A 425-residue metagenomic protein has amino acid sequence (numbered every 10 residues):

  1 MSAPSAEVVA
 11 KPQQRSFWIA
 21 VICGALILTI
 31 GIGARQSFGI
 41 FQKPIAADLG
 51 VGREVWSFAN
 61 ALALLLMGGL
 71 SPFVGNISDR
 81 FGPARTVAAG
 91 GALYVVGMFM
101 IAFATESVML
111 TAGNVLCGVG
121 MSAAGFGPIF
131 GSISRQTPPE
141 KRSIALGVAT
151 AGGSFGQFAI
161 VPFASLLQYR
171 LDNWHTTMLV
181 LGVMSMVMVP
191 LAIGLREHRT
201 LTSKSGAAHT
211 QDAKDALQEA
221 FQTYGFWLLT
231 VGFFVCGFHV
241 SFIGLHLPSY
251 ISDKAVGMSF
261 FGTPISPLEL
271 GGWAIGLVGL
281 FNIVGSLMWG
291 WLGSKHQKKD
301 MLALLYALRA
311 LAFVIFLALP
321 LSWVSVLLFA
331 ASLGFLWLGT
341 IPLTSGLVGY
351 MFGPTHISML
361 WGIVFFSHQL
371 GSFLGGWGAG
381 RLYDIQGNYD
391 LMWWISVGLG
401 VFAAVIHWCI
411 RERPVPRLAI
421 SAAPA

Functional and structural regions predicted by a protein language model:
Q36, L64-P72, F158, G279-L287 (+1 more regions): Residue-level signature of mid-helix packing/kink "hotspots" within the transmembrane helices of 12-pass Major
F38-Q42, F221-W289, G375: Extracytoplasmic gate region of multi-pass secondary transporters
G69-V108: Conserved MFS/SLC helix-loop-helix module at the cytosolic interface between two early adjacent transmembrane helices
L70-G82, G285-Q297, D384: Helix-to-loop junctions at the C-terminal end of transmembrane segments in multipass secondary transporters
G97, V108-L116, V324-S332: Paired small-residue
V115-A151, G353: Cytoplasmic helix-loop-helix junction between adjacent transmembrane helices in 12-TM secondary transporters
A149-T200: Helix-loop-helix hairpin linking two adjacent transmembrane segments in secondary transporters
L270-G272, G276-V284, M288-W289, G293-L347: C-terminal transmembrane helical hairpin of 12-TM major facilitator-type secondary transporters
